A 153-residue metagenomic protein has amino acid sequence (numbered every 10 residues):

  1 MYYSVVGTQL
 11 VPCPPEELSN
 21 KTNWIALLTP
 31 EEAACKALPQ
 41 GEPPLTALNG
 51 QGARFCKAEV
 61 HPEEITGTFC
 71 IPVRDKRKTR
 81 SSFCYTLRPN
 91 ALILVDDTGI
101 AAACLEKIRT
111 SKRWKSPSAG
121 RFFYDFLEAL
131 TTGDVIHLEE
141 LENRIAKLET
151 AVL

Functional and structural regions predicted by a protein language model:
M1-L153: Peripheral, non-transmembrane regulatory/ligand-interaction domains of membrane transport proteins
